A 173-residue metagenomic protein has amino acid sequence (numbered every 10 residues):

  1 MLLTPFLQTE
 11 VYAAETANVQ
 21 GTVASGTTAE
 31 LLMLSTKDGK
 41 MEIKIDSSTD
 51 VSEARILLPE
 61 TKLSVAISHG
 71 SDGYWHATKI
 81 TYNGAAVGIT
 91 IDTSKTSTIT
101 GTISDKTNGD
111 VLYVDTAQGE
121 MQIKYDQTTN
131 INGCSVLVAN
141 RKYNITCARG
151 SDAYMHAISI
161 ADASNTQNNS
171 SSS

Functional and structural regions predicted by a protein language model:
L2-M41, S52-Q122, D126, N132-S173: Short, flexible, surface-exposed loop segments at domain boundaries
